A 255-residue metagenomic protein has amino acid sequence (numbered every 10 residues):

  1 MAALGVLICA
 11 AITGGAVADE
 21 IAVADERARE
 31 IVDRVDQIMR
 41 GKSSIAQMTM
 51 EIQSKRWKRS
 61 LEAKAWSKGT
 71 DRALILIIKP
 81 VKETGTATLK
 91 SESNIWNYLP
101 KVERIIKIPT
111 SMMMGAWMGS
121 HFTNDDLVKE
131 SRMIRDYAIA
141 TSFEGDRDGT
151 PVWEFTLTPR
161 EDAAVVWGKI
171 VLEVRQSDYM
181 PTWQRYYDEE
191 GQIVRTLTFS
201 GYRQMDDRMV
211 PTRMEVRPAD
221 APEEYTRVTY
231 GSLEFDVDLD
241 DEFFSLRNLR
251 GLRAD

Functional and structural regions predicted by a protein language model:
A2-A11: Bacterial N-terminal signal peptides
G14-A18: Sec/Tat signal peptide C-region and signal peptidase I cleavage site
V23, R27-K101, A138: N-terminal mature ectodomain segment of secretory-pathway/periplasmic proteins
E51, W66-T70, I78-P80, S93-N94 (+8 more regions): Solvent-exposed coil/turn segments that connect beta secondary-structure elements in extracytoplasmic/periplasmic
K58, L127-T141, G191-T196: A short, amphipathic edge element
K90-R135: Surface-exposed, polar helix/loop patches in the mature regions of secreted/periplasmic/lumenal proteins that form
R104-I108, D125-V128, D148-L246: Gly/Pro-enriched, hydrophobic low-complexity segments that function as extracytoplasmic propeptides/linkers
S245-A254: Short, low-complexity, Pro/Ser/Thr/Gly-rich segments in the mature regions of secreted, periplasmic
